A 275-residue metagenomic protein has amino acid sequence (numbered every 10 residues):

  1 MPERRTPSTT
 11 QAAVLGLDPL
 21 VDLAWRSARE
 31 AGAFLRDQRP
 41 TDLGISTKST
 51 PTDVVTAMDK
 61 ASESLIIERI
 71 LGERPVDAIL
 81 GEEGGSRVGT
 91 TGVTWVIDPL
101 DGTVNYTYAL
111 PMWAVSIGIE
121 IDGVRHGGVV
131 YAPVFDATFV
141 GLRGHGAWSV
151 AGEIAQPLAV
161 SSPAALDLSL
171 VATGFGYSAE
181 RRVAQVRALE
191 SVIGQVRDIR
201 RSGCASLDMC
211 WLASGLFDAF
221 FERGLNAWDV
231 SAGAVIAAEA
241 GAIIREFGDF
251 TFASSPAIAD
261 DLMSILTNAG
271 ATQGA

Functional and structural regions predicted by a protein language model:
M1-L100, A271, A275: N-terminal subdomain of lithium-sensitive/metallo-dependent phosphomonoesterases centered on the IMPase/IPPase/PAP
L35, D59, I70, T103 (+5 more regions): Residue-level signal for inorganic ion chemistry
S46, L71, S86-V88, V130 (+3 more regions): Short secondary-structure boundary/capping segments
K60, S64, E83, P99-G102 (+5 more regions): Generic detector of well-ordered alpha-helical packing
G89-W148: DPxDG-like acidic metal-binding loop motif
G146-S149, E153-A155, I258-D261: Short helix-loop capping/hinge motifs at secondary-structure junctions, enriched in acidic/polar residues
A159-A275: An extended, acidic
